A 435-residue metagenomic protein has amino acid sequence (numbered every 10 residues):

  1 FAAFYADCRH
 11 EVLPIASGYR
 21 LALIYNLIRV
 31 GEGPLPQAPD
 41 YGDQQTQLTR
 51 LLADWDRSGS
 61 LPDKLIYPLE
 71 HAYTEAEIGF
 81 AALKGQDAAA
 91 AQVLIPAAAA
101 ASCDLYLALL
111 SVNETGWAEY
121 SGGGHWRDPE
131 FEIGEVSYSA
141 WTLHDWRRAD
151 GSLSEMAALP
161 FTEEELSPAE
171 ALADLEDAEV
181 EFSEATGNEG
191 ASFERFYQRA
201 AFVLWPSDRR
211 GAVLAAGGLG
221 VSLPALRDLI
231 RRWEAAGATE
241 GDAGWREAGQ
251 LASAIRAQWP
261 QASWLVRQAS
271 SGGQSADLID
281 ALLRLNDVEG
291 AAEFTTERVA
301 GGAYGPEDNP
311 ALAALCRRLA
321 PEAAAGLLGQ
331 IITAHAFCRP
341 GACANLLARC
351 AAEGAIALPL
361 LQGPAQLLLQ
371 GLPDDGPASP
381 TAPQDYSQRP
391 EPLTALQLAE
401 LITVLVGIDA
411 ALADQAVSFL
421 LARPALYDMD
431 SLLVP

Functional and structural regions predicted by a protein language model:
F1-R9, I15: Conserved metal-binding segment of the jelly-roll/cupin
Y5-D7, I24-I28, E70-A72: Structured loops at beta-to-helix junctions and adjacent beta-edge loops in soluble globular domains
D7, G18-R20, P62: Eukaryote-biased feature marking scaffold/signaling PDZ-domain proteins and nuclear chromatin regulators
V12-L13, P34: Short helix/loop capping segments that flank catalytic or ligand/cofactor-binding pockets
G18-G33: A short hydrophobic beta-strand segment most commonly corresponding to one strand of the jelly-roll/cupin
R29-P435: Intrinsically disordered terminal extensions flanking catalytic oxygenase cores
